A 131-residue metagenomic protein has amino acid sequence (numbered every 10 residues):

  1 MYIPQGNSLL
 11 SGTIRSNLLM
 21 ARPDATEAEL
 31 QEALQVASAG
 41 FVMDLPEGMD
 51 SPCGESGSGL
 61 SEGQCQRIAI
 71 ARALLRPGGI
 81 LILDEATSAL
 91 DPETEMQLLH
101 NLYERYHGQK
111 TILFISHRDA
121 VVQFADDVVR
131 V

Functional and structural regions predicted by a protein language model:
M1-G6, I14-N17, A33, S51-V131: ABC-family ATPase nucleotide-binding domain "signature/switch" substructure
N7-P52: Conserved "ABC signature" C-loop
